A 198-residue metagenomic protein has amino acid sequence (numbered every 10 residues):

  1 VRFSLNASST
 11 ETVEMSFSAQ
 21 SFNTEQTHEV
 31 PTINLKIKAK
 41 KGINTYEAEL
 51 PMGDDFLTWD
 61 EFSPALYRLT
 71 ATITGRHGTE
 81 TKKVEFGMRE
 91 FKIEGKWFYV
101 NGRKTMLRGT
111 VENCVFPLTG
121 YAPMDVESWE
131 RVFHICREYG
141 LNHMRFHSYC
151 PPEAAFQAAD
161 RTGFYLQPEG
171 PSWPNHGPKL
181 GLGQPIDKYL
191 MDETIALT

Functional and structural regions predicted by a protein language model:
V1-H147, F156-L166, D192-L197: Secreted/periplasmic carbohydrate-active enzymes, especially glycoside hydrolases
R108, P168-I195: Active-site-adjacent "subsite" loops/lids of carbohydrate-active enzymes
E153: Loop/helix-junction capping segments adjacent to catalytic residues or to phosphate/diphosphate-binding pockets
